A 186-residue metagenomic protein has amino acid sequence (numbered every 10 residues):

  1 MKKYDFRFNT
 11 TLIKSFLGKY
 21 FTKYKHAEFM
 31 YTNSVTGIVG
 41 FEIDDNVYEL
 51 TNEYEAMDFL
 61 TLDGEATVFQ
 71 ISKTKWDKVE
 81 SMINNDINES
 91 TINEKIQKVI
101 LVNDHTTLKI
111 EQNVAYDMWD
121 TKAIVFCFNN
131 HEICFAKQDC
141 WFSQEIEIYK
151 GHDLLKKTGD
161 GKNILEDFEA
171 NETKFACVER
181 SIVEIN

Functional and structural regions predicted by a protein language model:
M1-N186: Surface-exposed, interaction-prone regions used to assemble/regulate multi-protein complexes
